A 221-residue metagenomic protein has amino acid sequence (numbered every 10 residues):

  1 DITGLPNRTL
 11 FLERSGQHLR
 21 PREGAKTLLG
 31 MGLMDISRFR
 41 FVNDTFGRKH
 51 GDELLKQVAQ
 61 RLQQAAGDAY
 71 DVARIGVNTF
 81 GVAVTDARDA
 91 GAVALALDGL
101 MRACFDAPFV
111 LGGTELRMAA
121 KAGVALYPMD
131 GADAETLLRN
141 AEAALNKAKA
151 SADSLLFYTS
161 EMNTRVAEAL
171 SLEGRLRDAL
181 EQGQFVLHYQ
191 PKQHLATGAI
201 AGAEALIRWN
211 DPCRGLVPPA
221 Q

Functional and structural regions predicted by a protein language model:
D1-G30, S37-Q64, A73-V82, R88-D98 (+2 more regions): Conserved long alpha-helical elements within nucleotide-processing catalytic cores of c-di-GMP signaling and class III
T9, A132-E135: Conserved catalytic/ATP-binding subdomain
R14, E168-Q221: Active-site core of bacterial EAL-family cyclic-dinucleotide phosphodiesterase domains
L33, V84, D106, V124-L126 (+2 more regions): Sensory input modules used in signal transduction, predominantly PAS/LOV/GAF but also related non-catalytic regulatory
D44, A83-R88, F105, Y127-P128 (+1 more regions): Residue-level recognition of strand-loop junctions within catalytic nucleotide-signaling folds
V72, G99, A103, V110 (+6 more regions): Cyclic nucleotide signaling catalytic output domains
T114-A120, F185, A203: PAS and PAS-like sensory/regulatory domains
